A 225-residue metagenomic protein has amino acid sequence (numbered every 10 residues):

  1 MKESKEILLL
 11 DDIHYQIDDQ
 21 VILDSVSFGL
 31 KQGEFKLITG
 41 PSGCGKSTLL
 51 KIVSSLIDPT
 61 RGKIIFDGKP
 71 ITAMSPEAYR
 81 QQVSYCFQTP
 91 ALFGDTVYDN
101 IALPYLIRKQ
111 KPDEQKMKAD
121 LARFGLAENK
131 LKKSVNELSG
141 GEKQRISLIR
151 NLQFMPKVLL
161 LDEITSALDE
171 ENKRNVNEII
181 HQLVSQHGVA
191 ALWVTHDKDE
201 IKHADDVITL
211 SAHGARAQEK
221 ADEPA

Functional and structural regions predicted by a protein language model:
T39-P41: The feature captures the beta-strand-to-loop junction immediately N-terminal to the Walker
S54: Helix-to-loop junction immediately C-terminal to a conserved catalytic motif
G62-P70, Y79: Conserved ABC transporter NBD signature motif
P90-D99, I107-R108: Conserved catalytic motifs of ABC-family nucleotide-binding domains
P112-K130: Conserved ABC ATPase "signature" region
S134-L138, E142: Conserved ABC ATPase signature
L159-D162: Catalytic Walker B motif of ABC-type/P-loop ATPase nucleotide-binding domains
